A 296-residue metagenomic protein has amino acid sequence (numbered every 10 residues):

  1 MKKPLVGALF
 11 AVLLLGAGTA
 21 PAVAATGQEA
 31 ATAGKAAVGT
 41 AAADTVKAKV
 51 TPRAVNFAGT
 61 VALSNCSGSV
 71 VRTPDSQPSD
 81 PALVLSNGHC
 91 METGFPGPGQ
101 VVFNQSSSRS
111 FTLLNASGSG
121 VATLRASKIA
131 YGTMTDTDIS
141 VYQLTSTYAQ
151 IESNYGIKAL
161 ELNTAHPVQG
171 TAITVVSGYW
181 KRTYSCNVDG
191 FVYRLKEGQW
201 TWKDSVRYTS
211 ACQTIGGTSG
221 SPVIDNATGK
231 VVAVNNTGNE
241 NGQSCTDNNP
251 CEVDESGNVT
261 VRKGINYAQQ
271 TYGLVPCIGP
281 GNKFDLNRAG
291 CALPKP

Functional and structural regions predicted by a protein language model:
K2-P81, T93-F95, G99-Q100, P276-P296: Protease-domain processing segments flanking chymotrypsin-fold serine proteases, especially trypsin-like
T40-F57, A62, R72-S76, E92 (+1 more regions): Conserved catalytic-core segment of clan PA serine endopeptidases
A54-C66, Q150-I157, R182-L274: Active-site region of chymotrypsin-like
L63-N65, S79-P81, L85, S106-S108 (+3 more regions): Extracytoplasmic
G68, D75-S76, D80-A82, S86 (+1 more regions): Short, glycine-anchored, charge-dense loop/turn motifs used at functional sites
P74-P81, G118-G120, K196-W202: Short, solvent-exposed loop/turn segments that connect beta-strands within catalytic domains and beta-strand-rich
M91-G94, N239-N241: Short glycine/acidic-enriched loop and turn motifs that connect beta-strands
A159-C186: Short glycine/Trp-rich loop-beta-loop segment that forms part of the substrate-binding cleft
